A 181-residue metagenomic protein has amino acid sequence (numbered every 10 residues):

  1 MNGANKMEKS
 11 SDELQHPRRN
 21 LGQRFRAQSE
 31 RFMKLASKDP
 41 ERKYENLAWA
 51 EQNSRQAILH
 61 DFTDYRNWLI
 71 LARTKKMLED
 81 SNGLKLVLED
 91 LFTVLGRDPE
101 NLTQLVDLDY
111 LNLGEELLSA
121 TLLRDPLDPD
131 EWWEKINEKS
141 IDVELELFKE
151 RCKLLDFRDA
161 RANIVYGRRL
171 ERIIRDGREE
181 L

Functional and structural regions predicted by a protein language model:
M1-R42, L86-E179: Intrinsically disordered, low-complexity, charge-biased linker/tail regions
Q15, A57-I58: Short coil/turn linkers that connect adjacent helices within long alpha-helical scaffolds, especially alpha-solenoid
E30, Y65-L78: Non-membrane alpha-helical segments in proteins
Q56-A57, L91: Canonical positions in the second alpha-helix
